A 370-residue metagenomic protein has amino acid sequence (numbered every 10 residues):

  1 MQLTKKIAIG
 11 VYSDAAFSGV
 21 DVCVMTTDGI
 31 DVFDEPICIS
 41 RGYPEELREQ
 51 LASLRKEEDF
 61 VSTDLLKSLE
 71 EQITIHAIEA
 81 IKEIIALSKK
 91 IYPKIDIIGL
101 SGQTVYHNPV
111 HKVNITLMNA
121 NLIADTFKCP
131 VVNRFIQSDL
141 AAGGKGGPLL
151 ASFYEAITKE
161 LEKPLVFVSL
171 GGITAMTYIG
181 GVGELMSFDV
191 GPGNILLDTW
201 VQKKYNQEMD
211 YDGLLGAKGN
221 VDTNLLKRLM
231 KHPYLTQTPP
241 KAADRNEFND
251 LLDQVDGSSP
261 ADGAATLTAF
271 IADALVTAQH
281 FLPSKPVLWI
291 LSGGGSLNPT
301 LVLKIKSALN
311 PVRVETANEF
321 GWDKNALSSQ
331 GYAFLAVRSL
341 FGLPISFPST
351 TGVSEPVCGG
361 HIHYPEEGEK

Functional and structural regions predicted by a protein language model:
M1-L3, V105-N121, D125, V131-N133 (+4 more regions): Nucleotide/phosphate-binding catalytic cleft detector across ATP-hydrolyzing and phosphate-transferring enzymes
A8-Y12, I95-G99, L165-S169, S187: Short glycine-aspartate micro-motif
S13, F17, A269, E315-G368: Glycine-rich phosphate-binding/hydrolytic loop that grips phosphoryl groups
S13, L100-Q103, L170-G172, V287-N298 (+1 more regions): Glycine-rich beta-strand-to-loop/alpha-helix junction loops that act as flexible
S18-T27, E35-S53, T126, V132-I157 (+1 more regions): Glycine-rich phosphate-binding loop plus the immediately following alpha-helix
V24-S88: Glycine-rich nucleotide/cofactor/substrate-binding loop typically near the N-terminus or early in the first domain
D64-A120: Short beta-strand-loop/turn "lid" adjacent to the catalytic site in phosphate-handling enzymes
Q207-V287, P299-V312: A contiguous, well-structured pocket-lining segment that forms one wall/lid of small-molecule binding clefts in soluble
